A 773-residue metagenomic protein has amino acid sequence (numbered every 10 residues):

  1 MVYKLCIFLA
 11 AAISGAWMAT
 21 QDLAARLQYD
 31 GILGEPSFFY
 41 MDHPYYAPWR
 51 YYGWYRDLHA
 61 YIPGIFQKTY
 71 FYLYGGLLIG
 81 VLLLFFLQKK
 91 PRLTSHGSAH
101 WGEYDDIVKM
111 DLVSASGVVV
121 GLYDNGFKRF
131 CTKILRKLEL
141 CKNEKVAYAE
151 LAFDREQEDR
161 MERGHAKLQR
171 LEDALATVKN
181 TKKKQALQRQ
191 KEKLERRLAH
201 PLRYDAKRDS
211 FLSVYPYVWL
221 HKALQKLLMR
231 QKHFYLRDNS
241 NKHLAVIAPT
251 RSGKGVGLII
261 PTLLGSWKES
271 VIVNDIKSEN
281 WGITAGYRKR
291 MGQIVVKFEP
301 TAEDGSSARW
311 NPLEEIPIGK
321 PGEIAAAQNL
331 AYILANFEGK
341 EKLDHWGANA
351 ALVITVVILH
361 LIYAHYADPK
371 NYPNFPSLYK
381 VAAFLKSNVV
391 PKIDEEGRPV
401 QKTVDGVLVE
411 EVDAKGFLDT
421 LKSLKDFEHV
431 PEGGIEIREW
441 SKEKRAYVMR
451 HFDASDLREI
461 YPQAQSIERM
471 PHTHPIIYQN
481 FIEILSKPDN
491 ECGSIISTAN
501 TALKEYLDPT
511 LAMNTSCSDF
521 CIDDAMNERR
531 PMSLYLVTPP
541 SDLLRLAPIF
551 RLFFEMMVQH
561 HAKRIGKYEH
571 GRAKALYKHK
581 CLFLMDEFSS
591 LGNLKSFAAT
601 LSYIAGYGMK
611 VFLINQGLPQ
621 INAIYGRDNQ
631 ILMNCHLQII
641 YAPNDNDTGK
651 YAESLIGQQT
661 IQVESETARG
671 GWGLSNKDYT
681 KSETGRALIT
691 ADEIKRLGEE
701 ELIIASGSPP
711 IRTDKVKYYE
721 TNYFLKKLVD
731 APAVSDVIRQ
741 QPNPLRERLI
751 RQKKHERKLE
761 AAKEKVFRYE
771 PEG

Functional and structural regions predicted by a protein language model:
M1-A12: Alpha-helical transmembrane segments and their helix-start/interface "positive-inside/aromatic belt" motifs in integral
C6, A19, G75-L83, I134 (+1 more regions): Alpha-helical hydrophobic membrane-insertion segments
L9, N274, A642: Active-site-adjacent beta-strand anchor residues
G15, A19-T20, A24, Q88-H100 (+10 more regions): P-loop NTPase motor domains
A24-P63: Membrane-interfacial helical/loop segments at transmembrane boundaries in membrane proteins
R56-R92: Transmembrane alpha-helices and immediately adjacent membrane-cytoplasm interface residues in multi-pass integral
D173-A186, L202: Charged, low-complexity interaction regions
L601-Y603, Y607-L702, K765: Conserved ATP-driven motor cores of ASCE-family P-loop NTPases powering translocation/secretion/packaging/pilus
